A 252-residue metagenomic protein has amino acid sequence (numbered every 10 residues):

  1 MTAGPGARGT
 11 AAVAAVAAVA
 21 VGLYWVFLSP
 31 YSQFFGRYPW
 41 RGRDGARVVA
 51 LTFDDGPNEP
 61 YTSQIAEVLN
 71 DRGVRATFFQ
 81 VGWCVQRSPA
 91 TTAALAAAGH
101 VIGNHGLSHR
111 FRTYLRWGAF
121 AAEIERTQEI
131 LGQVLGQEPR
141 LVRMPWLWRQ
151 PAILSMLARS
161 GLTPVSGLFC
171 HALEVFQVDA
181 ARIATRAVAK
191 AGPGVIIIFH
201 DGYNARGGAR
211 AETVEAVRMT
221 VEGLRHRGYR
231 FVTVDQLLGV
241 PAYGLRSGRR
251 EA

Functional and structural regions predicted by a protein language model:
M1-G42: N-terminal membrane-anchoring alpha-helices
F27-T113, A119, E123-R126, I130 (+4 more regions): Active-site beta->alpha N-cap acidic-glycine motif
S29-G45, Q86, A209-A252: C-terminal domain-boundary segment and adjacent tail
F53, Q80-G82, N104-G106, R143-W146 (+3 more regions): A cross-domain feature marking catalytic cores of carbohydrate-active enzymes and several ubiquitous metabolic/repair
S108-R110, H171-A172, G202-R206: A short, flexible beta-alpha/helix-coil linker loop
W117-I124, D179-T185, A211-V217: Charged helix-capping and loop-helix junction motifs
W148, I153-K190, Y229-V240: His/Asp/Glu-enriched short active-site or ligand-binding loop at hydrolase and phosphoryl-transfer sites
